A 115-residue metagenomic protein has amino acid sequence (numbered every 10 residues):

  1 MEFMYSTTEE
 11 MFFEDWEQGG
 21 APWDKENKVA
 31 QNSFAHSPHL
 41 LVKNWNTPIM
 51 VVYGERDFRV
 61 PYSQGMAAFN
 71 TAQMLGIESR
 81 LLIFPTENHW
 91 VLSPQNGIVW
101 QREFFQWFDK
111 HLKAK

Functional and structural regions predicted by a protein language model:
M1-K115: Active-site-proximal cap/loop segments of hydrolase catalytic domains
